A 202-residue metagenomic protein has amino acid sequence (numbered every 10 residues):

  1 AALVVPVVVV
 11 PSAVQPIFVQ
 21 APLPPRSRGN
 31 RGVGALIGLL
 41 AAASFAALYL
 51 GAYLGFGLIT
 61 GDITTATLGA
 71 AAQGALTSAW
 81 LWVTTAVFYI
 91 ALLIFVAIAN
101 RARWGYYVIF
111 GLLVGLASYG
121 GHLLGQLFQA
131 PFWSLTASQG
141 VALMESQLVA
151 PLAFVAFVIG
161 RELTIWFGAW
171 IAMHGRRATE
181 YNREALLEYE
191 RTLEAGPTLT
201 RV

Functional and structural regions predicted by a protein language model:
A1-P22, T198-V202: Acidic/Ser-Thr/Pro-Gly-rich, low-complexity N-terminal segments of Actinobacterial cell-envelope proteins
V10-A42: Long, hydrophobic/aromatic N-terminal blocks
G29-V202: Long, low-complexity hydrophobic alpha-helices enriched in A/L/V/I and glycine
